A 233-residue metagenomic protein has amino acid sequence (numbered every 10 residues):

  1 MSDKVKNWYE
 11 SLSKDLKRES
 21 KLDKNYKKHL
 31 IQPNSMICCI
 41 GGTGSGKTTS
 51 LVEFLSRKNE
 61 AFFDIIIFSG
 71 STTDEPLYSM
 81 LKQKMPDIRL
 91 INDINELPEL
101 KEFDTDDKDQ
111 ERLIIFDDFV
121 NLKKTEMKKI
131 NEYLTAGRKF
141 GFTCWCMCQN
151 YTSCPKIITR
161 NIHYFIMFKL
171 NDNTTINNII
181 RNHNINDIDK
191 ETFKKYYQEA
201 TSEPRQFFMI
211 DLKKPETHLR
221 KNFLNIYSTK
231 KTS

Functional and structural regions predicted by a protein language model:
M1-Y26, T72: N-terminal pre-Walker A segment at the start of P-loop NTPase domains
N7-W8, N25, L77, K195-Y196 (+2 more regions): Intrinsically disordered, low-complexity N-terminal regions enriched in serine/proline/glycine with scattered basic
S11-K14, S79, Q83, N95 (+2 more regions): Polar/charged alpha-helical tracts
D23-N25, N34-F63, G70-D74, Y78 (+2 more regions): Conserved P-loop NTPase motor cores
K82-D87, Y227-K231: Short, flexible N-terminal segments of the mature chain
K156-S233: Conserved GTP-binding G-domain of TRAFAC-class P-loop NTPases and closely related GTPase folds
